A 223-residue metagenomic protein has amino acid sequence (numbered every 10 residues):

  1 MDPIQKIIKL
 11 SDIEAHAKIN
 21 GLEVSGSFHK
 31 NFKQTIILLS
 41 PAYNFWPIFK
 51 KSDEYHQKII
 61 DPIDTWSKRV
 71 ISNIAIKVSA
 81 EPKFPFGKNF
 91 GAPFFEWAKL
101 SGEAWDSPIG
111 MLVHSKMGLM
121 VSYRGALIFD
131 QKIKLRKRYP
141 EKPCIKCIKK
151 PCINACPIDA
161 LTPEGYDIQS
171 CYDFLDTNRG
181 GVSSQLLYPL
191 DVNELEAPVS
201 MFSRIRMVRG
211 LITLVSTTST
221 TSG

Functional and structural regions predicted by a protein language model:
M1-G223: Non-ligating segments of multi-cofactor redox enzymes
